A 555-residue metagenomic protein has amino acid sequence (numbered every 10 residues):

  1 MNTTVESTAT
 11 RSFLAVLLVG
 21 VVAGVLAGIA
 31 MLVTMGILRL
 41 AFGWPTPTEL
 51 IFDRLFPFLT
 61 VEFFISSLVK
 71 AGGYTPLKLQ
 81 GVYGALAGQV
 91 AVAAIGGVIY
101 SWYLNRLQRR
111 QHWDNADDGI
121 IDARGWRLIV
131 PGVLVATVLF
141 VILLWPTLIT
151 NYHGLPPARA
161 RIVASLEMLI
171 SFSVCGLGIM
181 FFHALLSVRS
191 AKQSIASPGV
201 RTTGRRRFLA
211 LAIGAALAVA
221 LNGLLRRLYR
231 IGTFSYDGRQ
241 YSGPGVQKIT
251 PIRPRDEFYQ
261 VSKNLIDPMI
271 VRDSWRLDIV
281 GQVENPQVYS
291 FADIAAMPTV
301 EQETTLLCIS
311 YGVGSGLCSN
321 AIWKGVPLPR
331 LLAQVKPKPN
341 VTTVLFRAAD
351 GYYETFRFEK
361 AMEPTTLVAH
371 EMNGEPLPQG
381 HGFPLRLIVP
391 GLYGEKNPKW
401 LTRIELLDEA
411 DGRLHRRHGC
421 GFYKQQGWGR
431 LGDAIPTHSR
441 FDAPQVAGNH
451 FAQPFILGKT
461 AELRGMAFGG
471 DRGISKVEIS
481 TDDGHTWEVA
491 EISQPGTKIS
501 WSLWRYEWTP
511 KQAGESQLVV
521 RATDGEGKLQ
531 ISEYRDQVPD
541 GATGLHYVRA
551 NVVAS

Functional and structural regions predicted by a protein language model:
M1-F13: Short, Lys/Arg-rich, polar N-terminal cytosolic tail immediately upstream of the first transmembrane signal-anchor
V19-G43: N-terminal signal-anchor transmembrane alpha helix
A27, M31, M35, V92 (+5 more regions): Alpha-helical transmembrane segments of multipass membrane proteins
P45, V90, A94-I95, I99-Y100 (+4 more regions): Structured, non-membrane catalytic/scaffold regions adjacent to prosthetic-group chemistry
P45-Y74: Extracytosolic (periplasmic/ER-lumenal) interhelical loops and adjacent juxtamembrane/interface segments of multi-pass
V69-A93: Individual transmembrane alpha-helix segments
N105-T203: N-terminal secretory signal peptides
A196-A216: N-terminal secretory signal peptides and thylakoid transit peptides that target proteins across membranes
